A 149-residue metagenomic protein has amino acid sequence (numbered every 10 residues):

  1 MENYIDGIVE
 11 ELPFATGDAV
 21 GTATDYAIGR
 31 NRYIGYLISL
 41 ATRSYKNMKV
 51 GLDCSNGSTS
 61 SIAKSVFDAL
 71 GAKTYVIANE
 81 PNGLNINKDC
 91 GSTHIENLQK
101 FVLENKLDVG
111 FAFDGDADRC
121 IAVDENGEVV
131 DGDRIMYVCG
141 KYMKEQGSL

Functional and structural regions predicted by a protein language model:
M1-L103: Gly/Ser/Thr-enriched, mixed-charge loops and adjacent short helices that form phosphate/oxyanion-binding elements
N3-I8, S44-K46, N97, L103-L149: Replace "Mg2+/Mn2+-dependent" with "divalent metal-dependent
